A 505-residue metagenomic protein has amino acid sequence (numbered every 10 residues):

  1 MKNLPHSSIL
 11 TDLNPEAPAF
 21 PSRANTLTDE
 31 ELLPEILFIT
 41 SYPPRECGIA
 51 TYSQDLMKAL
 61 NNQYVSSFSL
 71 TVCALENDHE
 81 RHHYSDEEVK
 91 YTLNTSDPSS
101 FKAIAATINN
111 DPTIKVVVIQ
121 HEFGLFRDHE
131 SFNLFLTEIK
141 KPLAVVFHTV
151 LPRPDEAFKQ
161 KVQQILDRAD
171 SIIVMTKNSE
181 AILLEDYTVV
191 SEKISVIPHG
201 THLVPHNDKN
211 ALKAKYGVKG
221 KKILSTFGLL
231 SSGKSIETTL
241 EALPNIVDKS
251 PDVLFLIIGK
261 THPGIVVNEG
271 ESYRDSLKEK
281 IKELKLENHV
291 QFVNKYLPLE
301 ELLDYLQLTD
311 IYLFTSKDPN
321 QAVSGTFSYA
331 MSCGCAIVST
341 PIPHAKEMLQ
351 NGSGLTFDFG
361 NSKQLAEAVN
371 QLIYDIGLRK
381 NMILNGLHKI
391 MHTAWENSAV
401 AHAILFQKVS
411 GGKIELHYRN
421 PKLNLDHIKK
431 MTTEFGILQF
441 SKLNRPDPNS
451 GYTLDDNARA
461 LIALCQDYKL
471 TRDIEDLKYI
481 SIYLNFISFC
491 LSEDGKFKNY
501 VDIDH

Functional and structural regions predicted by a protein language model:
D170, H289, D304-Q321, C335: Acidic donor-binding loop of glycosyltransferase active sites
N178, G200, T261: Carbohydrate-associated surface elements
V218-K234, L240-L243, F255-I258: Conserved donor-binding/catalytic core segment of Leloir-type glycosyltransferases
E269-Y296: Nucleotide-activated donor-binding/catalytic signature segment of Leloir-type glycosyltransferases, i.e., the conserved
M331-S339: Short hydrophobic beta-strand element within catalytic cores of glycosyltransferases and related nucleotide-activated
N351, L355-S362, Q371-I376: Conserved acidic donor-binding segment of nucleotide-sugar-dependent glycosyltransferases
Q371, L378-H392: A short, well-ordered alpha-helix in the C-terminal region of glycosyltransferases
G412-R459, L470-I503: Low-complexity, Ser/Thr/Pro/Gly-enriched N-terminal "stalk/linker" regions
